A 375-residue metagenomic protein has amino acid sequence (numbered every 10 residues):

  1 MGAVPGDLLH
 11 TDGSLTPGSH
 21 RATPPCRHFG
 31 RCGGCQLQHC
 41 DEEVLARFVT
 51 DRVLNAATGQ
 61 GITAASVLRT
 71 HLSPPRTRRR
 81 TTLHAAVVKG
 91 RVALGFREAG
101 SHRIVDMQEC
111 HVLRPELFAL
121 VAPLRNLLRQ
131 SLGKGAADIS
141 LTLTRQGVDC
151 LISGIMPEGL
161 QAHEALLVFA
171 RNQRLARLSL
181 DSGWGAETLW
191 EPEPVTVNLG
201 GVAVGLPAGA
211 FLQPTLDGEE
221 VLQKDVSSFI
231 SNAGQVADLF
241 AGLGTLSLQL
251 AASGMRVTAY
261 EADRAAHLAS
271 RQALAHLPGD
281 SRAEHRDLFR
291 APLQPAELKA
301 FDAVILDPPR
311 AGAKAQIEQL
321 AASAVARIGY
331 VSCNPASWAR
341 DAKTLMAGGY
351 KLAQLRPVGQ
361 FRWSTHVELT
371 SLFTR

Functional and structural regions predicted by a protein language model:
M1, G6-G13, I139-L141: Flexible glycine-rich surface loops and low-complexity tracts that mediate binding to linear polymers
D12-P25, G30-A136: Extended interfacial segments that mediate partner engagement and assembly in macromolecular machines
S66, G135-T144, L178-S179: A short glycine-rich, hydrophobically flanked beta-strand micro-motif that places a catalytic Asp/Glu for divalent metal
V67-P74, I139-L141, G183-A186, R356-Q360: Short, solvent-exposed loop/turn elements at beta->coil junctions and helix N-caps that rim active or binding pockets
R79, V148, G234: Nucleotide donor/acceptor-binding cores
H84-V88, T142-T144, T374: Short beta-strand micro-motifs enriched in acidic
Q130, P157-R375: Rossmann-like S-adenosyl-L-methionine
